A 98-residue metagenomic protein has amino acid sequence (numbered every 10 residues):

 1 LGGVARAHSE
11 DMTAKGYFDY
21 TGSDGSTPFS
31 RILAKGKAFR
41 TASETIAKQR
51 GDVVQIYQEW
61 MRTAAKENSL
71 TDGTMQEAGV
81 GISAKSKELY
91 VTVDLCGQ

Functional and structural regions predicted by a protein language model:
L1-I32: Short, well-ordered surface patches within globular domains
T27-Q98: A well-ordered secondary-structure block
